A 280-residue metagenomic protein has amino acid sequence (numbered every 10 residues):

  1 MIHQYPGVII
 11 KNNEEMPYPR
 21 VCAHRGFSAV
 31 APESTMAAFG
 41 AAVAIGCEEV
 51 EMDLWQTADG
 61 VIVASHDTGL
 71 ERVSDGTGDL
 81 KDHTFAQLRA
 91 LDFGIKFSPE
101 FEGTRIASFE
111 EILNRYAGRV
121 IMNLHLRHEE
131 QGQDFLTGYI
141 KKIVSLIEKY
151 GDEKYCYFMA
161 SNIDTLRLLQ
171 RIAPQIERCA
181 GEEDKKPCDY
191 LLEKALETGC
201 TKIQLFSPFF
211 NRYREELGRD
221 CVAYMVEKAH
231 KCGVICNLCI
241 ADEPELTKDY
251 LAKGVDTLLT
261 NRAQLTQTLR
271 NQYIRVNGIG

Functional and structural regions predicted by a protein language model:
M1-G280: Phosphate-group recognition and catalysis centered on beta-loop-alpha active-site segments
